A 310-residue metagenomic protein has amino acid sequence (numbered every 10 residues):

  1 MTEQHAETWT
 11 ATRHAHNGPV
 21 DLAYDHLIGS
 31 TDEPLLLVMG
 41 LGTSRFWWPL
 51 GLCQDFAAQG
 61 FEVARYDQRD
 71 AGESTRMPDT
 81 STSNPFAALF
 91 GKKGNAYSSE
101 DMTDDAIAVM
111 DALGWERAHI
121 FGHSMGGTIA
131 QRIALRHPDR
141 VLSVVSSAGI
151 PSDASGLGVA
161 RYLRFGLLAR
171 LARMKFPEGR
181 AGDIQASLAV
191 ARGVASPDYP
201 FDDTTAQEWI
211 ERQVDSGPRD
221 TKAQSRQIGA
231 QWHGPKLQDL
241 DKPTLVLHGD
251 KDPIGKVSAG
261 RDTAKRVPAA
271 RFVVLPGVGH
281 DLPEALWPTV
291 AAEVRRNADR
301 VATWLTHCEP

Functional and structural regions predicted by a protein language model:
V20-L89: Conserved HGGG/HGGXW glycine-rich cap/lid loop of the alpha/beta-hydrolase fold
L41, D250-D252, G277-G279: Acidic beta-to-alpha connecting loop that harbors the catalytic carboxylate
E100-A118: Conserved acidic catalytic loop of the alpha/beta-hydrolase fold
E116-G158: Conserved hydrolase catalytic core segment
V159-P235, K242, D262: Alpha/beta-hydrolase
L240, V246-H248: Short beta-strand/loop motif that positions the catalytic acidic residue of the alpha/beta-hydrolase fold
P253-A259: Conserved alpha/beta-hydrolase "acid-adjacent" motif
A270-P310: Catalytic active-site module of serine/aspartate enzymes centered on a nucleophile-bearing elbow/loop
